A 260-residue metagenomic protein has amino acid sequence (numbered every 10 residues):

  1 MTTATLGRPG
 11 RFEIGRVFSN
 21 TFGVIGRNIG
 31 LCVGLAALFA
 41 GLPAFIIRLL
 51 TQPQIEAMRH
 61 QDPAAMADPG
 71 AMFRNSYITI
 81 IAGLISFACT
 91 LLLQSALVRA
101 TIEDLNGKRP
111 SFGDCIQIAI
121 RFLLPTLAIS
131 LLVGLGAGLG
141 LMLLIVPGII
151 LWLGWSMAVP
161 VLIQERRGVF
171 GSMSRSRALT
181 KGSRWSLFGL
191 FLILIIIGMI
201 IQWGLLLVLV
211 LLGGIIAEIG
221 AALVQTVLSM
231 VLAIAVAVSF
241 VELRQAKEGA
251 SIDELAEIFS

Functional and structural regions predicted by a protein language model:
M1-R8, N20, L42, Q54-M66 (+6 more regions): Juxtamembrane transition segments at transmembrane-helix termini in multipass membrane proteins
G10-I29, V33, S111-I120, V169-K181: A short amphipathic helical element positioned immediately N-terminal to and/or at the very start of a transmembrane
F22-L38, L123-A128, R184-G189: Membrane-interface helix starts
L38, L42, I46, L50 (+4 more regions): Hydrophobic alpha-helical transmembrane segments that constitute the membrane-spanning cores of multi-pass membrane
F45, L84-A96, A100, D104 (+1 more regions): Mid-bilayer segments of alpha-helical transmembrane spans in multi-pass integral membrane proteins that mediate
R74-L84, P110-L141: Alpha-helical membrane-spanning segments of integral membrane proteins, especially the hydrophobic core of TM bundles
I81-A88, M142-V146, I219-V227: Hydrophobic alpha-helical transmembrane segments of multi-pass membrane proteins
F87-L91, L135-A158: Hydrophobic, aromatic-rich membrane-embedded alpha-helical segments
